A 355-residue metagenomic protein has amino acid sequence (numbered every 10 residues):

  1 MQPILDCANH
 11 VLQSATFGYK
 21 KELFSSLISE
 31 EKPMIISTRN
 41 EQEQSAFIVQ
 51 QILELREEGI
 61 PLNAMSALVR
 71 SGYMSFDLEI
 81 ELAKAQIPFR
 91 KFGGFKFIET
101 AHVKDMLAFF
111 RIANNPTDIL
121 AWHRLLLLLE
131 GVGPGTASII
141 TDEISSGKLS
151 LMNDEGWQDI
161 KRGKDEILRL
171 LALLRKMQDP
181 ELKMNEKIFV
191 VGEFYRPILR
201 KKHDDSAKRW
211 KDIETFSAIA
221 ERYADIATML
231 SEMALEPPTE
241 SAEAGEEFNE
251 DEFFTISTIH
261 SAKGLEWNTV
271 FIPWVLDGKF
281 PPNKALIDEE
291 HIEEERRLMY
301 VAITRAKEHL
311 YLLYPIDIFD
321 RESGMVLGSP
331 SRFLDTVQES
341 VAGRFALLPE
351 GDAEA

Functional and structural regions predicted by a protein language model:
M1, K91-N114: Short alpha-helix plus adjacent loop in nuclease-associated cores
M1-P88, A113-N115: Helicase P-loop NTPase motor core
M1-Q2, V11, S29-E30, N40-Q42 (+6 more regions): Conserved nucleotide-binding/hydrolysis micro-motifs of P-loop NTPases
L12, T16-Y19, L55-A64, R90-F97 (+5 more regions): Short, polar/flexible loop-turn hinges at active-site or ligand-entry regions and domain interfaces
Q44-Q51, D105, T215, L298: Well-ordered alpha-helical segments embedded in enzymatic catalytic cores
S75, E79-I80, L107-S340: Conserved helicase C-terminal RecA-like lobe
A342-A355: Acidic, low-complexity intrinsically disordered tails
